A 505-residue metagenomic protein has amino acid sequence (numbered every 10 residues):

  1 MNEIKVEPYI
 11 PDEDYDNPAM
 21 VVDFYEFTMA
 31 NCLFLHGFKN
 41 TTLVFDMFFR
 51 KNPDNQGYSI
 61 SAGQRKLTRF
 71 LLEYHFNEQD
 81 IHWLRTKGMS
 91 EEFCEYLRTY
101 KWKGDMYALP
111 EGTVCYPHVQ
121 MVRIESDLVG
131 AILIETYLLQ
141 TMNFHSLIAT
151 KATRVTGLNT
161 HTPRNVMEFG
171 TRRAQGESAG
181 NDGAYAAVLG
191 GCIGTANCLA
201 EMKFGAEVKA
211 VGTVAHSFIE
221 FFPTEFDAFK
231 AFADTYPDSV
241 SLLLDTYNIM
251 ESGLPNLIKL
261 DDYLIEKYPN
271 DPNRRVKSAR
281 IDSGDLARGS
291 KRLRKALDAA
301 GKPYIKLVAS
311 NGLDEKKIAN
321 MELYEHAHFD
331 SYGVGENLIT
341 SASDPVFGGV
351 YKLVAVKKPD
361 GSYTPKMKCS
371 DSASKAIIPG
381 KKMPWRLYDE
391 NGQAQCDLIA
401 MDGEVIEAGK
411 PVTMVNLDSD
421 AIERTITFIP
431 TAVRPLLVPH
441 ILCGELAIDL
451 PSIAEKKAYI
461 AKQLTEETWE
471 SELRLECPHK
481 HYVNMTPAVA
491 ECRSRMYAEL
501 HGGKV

Functional and structural regions predicted by a protein language model:
N2-T41, F45, R50, D54-S61 (+3 more regions): Gly/Ser/Thr/Ala-enriched C-terminal appendages of enzymes
N2-T41, K51-P53, G88, C94-M106 (+5 more regions): Buried, small/hydrophobic-residue-enriched core segments of structured protein domains
H36-T99: N-terminal, Lys/Arg-enriched amphipathic/low-complexity engagement segments that precede the first folded domain
A62, K66-L67, Q79-D80, E92 (+6 more regions): Exposed alpha-helical structural elements
T68-Y74, A108-E111, C115: An N-terminal, globular interaction/scaffold subdomain
H82-W83, T150-R154, G170, E472-P478: Short coil/turn segments at secondary-structure boundaries
